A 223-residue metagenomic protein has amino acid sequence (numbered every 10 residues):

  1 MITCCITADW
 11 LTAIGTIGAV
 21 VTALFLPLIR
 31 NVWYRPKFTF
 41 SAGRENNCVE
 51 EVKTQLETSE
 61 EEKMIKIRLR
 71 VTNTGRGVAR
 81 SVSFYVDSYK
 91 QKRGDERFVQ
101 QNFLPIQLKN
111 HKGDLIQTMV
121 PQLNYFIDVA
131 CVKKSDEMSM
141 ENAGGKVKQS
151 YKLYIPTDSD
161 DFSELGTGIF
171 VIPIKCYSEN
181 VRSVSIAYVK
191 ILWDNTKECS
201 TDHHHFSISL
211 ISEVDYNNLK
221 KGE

Functional and structural regions predicted by a protein language model:
M1-R35: Membrane-embedded hydrophobic alpha-helical segments
L28-E60: Low-complexity, acidic Ser/Thr/Pro/Gly-rich terminal tails and inter-domain linkers that flank the onset of structured
K37, K66, A79-S83, I169-V171: Exposed beta-strand and adjacent loop surfaces of beta-rich binding modules that mediate intermolecular recognition
Q55-R68, I169-V171: Short, solvent-exposed loop/turn segments enriched in Ser/Thr/Gly
V71-G75: Asparagine-centered strand-capping/turn motif at beta-strand->loop junctions
R76-D87, D95-Q100: Short, hydrophobic/aromatic beta-strand segments
Q100-G166: Extended, solvent-exposed segments with strong compositional bias
D161-E223: Acidic, serine/threonine- and proline-rich intrinsically disordered appendage/tail regions
